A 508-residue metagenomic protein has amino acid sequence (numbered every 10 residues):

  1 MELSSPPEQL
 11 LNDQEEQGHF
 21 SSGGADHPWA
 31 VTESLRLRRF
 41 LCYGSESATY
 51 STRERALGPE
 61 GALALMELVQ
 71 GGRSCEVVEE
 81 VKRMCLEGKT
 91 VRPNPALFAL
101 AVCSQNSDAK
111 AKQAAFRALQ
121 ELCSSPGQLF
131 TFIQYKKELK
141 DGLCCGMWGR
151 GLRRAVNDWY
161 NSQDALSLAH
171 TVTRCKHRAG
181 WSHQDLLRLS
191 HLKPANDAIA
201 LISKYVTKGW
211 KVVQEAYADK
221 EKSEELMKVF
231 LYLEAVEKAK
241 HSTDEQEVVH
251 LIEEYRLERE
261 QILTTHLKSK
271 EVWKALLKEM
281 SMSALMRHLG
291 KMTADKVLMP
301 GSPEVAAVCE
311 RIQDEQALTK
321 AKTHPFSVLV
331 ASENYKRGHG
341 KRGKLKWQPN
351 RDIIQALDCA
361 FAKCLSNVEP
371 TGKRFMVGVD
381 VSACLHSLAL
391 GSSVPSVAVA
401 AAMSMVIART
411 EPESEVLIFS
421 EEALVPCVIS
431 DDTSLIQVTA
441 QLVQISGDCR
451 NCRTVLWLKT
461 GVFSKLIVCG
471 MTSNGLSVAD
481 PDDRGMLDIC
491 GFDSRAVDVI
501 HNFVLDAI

Functional and structural regions predicted by a protein language model:
M1-V397, R409-I508: Long lumenal/extracellular ectodomains of secretory and single-pass membrane proteins
